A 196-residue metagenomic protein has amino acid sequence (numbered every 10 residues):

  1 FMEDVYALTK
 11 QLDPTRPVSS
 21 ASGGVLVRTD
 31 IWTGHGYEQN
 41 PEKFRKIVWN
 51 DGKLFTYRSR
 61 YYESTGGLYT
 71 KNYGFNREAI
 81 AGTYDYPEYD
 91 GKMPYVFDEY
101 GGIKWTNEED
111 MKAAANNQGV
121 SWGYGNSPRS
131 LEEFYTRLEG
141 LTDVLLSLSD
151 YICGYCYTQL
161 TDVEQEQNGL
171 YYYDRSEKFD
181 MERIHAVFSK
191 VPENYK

Functional and structural regions predicted by a protein language model:
F1-W32, K92: Active-site neighborhood of glycoside hydrolase catalytic domains
R16, V25, E38-Q39, D162 (+1 more regions): Residue-level detector of flexible, active-site-proximal loop/helix-junction positions within diverse enzyme catalytic
A21-R58, M93-I103: Aromatic- and acid-rich polysaccharide-binding/catalytic face of secreted or lumenal carbohydrate-active enzymes
G52-K196: Substrate-binding clefts and catalytic carboxylate motifs of secreted carbohydrate-active enzymes
